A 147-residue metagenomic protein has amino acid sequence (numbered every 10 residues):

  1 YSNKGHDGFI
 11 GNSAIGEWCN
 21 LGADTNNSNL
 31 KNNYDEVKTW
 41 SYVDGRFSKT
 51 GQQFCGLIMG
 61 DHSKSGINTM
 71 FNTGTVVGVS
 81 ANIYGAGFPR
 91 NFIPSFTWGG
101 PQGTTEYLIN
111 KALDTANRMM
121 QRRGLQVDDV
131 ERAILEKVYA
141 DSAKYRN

Functional and structural regions predicted by a protein language model:
Y1-R146: Glycine-rich hexapeptide-repeat left-handed beta-helix
